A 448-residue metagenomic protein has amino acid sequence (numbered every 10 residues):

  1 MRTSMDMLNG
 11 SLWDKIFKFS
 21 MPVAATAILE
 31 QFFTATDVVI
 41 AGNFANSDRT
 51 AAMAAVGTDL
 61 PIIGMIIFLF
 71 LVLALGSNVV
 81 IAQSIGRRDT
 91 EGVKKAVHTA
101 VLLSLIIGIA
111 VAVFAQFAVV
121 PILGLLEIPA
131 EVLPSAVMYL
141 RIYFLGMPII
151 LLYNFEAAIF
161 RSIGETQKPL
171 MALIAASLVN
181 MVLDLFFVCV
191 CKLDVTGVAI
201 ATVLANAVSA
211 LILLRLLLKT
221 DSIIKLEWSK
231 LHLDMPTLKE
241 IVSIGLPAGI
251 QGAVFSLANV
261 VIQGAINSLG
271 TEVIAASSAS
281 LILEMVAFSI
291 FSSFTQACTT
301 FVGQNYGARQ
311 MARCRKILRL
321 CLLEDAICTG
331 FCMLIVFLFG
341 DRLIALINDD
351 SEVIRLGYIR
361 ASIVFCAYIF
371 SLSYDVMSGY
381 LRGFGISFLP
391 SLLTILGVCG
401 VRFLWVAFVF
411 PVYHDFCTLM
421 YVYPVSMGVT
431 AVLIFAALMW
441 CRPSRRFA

Functional and structural regions predicted by a protein language model:
M1-S20, I81-G146, V179, V190-L246 (+2 more regions): Short alpha-helical transmembrane segments in multi-pass integral membrane proteins
M7-V39, N43-S47, P61-G76, V80 (+6 more regions): N-terminal transmembrane alpha-helices
K18-V38, I142, A176, A205-S209 (+3 more regions): Transmembrane helical elements of multi-pass membrane transporters/channels
V23, A27, V39, V79 (+16 more regions): Transmembrane alpha-helix boundary and packing residues in multipass membrane permease domains and related
I28, F32-A54, L123-A130, F186-L193 (+4 more regions): Helix-terminus/linker motif at the lipid-water interface of multi-pass membrane proteins
D48-P61, A136, L140, A199 (+3 more regions): Small-residue hotspots at the loop-to-helix junctions and early N-terminal turns of transmembrane alpha-helices
M53-V113, I150-P169, Q263, A276-G340 (+1 more regions): Small-residue-rich hydrophobic transmembrane alpha-helices
Y143-R161, P169-S177, V198-L213, S292-T295 (+3 more regions): Short runs within selected transmembrane alpha-helices of multi-pass transporters and secretion channels
